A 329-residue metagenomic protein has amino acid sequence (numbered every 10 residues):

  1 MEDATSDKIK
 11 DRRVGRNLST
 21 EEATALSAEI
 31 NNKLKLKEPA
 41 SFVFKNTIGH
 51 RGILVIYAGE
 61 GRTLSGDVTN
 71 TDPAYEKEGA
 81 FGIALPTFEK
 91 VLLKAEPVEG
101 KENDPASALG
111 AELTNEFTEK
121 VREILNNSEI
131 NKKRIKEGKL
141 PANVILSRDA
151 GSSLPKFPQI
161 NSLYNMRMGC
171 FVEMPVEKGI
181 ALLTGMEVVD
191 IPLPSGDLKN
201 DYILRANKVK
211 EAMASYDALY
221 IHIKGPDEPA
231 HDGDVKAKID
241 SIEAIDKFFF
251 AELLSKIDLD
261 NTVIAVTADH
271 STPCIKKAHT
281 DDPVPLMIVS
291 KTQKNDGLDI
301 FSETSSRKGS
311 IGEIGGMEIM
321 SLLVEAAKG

Functional and structural regions predicted by a protein language model:
M1-G329: Feature captures the catalytic ectodomains and active-site-proximal regions of enzymes that hydrolyze or transfer
